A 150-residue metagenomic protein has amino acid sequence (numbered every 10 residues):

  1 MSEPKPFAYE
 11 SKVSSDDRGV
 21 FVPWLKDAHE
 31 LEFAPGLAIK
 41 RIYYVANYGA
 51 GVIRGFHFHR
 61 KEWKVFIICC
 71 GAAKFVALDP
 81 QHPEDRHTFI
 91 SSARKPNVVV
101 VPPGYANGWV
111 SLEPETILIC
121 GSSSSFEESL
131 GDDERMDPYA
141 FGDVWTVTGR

Functional and structural regions predicted by a protein language model:
M1-N97, V110, P114-R150: Non-catalytic, conserved peripheral segments adjacent to functional cores
N107: Glycine-rich nucleotide phosphate-binding loop and flanking beta-alpha elements of Rossmann-like dinucleotide-binding
